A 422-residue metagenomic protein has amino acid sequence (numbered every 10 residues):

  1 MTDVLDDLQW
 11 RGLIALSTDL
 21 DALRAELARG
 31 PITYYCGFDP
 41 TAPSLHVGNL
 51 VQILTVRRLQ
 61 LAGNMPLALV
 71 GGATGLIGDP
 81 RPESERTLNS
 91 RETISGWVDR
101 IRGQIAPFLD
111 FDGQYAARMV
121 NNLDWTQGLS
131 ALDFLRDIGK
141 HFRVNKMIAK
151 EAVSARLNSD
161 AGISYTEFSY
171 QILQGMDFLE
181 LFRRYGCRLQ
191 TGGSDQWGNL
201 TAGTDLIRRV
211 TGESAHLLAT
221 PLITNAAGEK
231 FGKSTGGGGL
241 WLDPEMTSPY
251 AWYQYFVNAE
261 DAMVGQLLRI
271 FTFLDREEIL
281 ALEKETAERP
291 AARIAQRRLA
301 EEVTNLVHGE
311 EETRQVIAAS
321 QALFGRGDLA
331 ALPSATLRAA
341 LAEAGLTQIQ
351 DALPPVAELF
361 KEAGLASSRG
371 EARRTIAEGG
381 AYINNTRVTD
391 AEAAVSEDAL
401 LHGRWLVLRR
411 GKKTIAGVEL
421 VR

Functional and structural regions predicted by a protein language model:
M1-Q196, T201-T204, V210-H216: NTP-dependent nucleotidyl-transfer catalytic core
R209-R422: Conserved nucleotide- and phosphate/pyrophosphate-binding catalytic cores in adenylate/nucleotidyl-handling enzymes
